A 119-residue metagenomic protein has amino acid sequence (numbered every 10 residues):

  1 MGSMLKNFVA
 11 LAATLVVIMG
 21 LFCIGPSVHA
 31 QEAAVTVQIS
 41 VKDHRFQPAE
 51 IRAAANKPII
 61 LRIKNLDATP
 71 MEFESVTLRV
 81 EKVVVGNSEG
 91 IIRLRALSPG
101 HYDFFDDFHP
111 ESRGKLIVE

Functional and structural regions predicted by a protein language model:
G2-L15: Bacterial N-terminal signal peptides that target proteins for export
I18-S27: C-terminal segment of classical bacterial N-terminal signal peptides
H29-Q38, R45, V84-E119: Extracellular/periplasmic metallocenter environments
A49, K57-L61: Structural beta-strand segments of beta-rich domains
A49-I51, R79-V83: Beta-strand-rich interaction surfaces with strong enrichment in secreted/lumenal proteins
I59, T69-M71, G114: Short beta-strand/loop motifs in extracellular/secreted proteins, especially within beta-sandwich accessory domains
I63-N65: Asparagine-centered strand-capping/turn motif at beta-strand->loop junctions
M71-T77: Change to "...patches in solvent-exposed regions of secreted, membrane-anchored, or virion-exposed structural
